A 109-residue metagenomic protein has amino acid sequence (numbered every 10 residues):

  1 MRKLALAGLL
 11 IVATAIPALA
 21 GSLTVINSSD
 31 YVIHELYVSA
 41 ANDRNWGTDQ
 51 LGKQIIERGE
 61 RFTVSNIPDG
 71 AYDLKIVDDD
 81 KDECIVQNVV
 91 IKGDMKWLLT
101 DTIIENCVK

Functional and structural regions predicted by a protein language model:
M1-L4: Positively charged n-region of N-terminal signal peptides that target proteins for export
A7-A15: Bacterial N-terminal signal peptides
I16-A20: Sec/Tat signal peptide C-region and signal peptidase I cleavage site
T24-D30: Asparagine-centered strand-capping/turn motif at beta-strand->loop junctions
Y31-E35: Short acidic/proline- and small/hydrophobic-mixed sequence motifs that coincide with surface turns and coil-to-beta
R44-D69: Intrinsically disordered, low-complexity Pro/Gly/Ser/Thr-rich segments with frequent PxxP/GP/PP motifs and embedded
Y72-L74: A short tyrosine-centered beta-strand micro-motif
V77-C107: Structured interaction patches on ligand/partner-binding surfaces of diverse proteins
